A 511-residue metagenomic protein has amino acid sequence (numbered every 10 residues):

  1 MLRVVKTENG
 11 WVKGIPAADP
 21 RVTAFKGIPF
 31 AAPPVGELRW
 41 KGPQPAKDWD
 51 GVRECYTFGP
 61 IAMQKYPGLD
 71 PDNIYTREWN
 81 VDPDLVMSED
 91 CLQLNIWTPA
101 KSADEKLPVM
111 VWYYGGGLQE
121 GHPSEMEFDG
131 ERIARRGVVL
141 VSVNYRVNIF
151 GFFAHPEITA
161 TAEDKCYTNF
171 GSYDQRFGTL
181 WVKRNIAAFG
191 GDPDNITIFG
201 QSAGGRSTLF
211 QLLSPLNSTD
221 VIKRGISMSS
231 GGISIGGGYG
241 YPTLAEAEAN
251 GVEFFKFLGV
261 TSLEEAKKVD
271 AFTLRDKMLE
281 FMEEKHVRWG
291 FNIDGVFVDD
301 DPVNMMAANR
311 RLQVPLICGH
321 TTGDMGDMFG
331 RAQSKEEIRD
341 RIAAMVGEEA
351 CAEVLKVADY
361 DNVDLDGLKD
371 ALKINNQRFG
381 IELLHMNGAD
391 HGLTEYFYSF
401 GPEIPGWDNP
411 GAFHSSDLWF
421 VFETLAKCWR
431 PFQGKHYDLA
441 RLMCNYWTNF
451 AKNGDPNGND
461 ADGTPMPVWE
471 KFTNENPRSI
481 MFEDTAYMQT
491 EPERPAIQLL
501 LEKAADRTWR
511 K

Functional and structural regions predicted by a protein language model:
M1-N169, P193, K285, F432-M443 (+4 more regions): Non-catalytic accessory segments of hydrolases
P20, A24-D48, G330-V346, P465-V468 (+2 more regions): Short Gly/aromatic-enriched secondary-structure transition segments
P60-M63, F379-K511: Mobile gating loops/cap/lid regions near enzyme active sites that modulate substrate access
W79-D84, D164-N169, S234-P242, I293 (+4 more regions): Active-site rim elements
Y145, F152, S230, F400 (+1 more regions): Active-site loop/turn elements of alpha/beta-hydrolase fold enzymes, especially the short glycine-/histidine-rich
F177, R184, F210-L213, T219 (+2 more regions): Substrate-access "cap/lid" subdomains that shape and gate the entrance to catalytic or ligand-binding pockets
G190-Q201: Alpha/beta-hydrolase fold nucleophile elbow
G200-F210: Glycine-rich nucleophile elbow surrounding the catalytic serine of serine-hydrolase chemistry
